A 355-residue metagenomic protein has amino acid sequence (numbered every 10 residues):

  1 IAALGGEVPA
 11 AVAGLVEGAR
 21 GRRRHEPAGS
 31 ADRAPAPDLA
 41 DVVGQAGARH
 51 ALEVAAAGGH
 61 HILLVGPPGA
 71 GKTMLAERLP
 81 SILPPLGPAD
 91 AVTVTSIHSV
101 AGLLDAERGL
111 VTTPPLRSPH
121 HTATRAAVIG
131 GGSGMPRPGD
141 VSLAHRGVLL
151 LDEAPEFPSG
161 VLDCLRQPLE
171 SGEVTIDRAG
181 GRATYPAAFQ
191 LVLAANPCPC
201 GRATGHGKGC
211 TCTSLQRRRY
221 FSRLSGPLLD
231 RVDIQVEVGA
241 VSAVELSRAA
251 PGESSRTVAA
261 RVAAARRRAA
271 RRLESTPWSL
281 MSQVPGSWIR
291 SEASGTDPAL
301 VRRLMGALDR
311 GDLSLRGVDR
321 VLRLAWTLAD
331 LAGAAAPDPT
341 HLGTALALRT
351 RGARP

Functional and structural regions predicted by a protein language model:
I1, M74, T327: Short Asp/Glu-rich motifs
I1-I62, A70, D177, A335-P355: Peripheral, non-AAA+ core regions of ATP-driven protein-machinery
G6-P9, L110, T122, P298: Low-complexity, intrinsically disordered regions enriched in charged/polar residues
V8-A11, D38, G139-S142, S254-T257: Secondary-structure junction/capping motif
A40-R223: Conserved ASCE/P-loop NTPase catalytic core
P136, P158-P355: Basic, amphipathic alpha-helical bundle interface domains used for macromolecular binding and assembly
